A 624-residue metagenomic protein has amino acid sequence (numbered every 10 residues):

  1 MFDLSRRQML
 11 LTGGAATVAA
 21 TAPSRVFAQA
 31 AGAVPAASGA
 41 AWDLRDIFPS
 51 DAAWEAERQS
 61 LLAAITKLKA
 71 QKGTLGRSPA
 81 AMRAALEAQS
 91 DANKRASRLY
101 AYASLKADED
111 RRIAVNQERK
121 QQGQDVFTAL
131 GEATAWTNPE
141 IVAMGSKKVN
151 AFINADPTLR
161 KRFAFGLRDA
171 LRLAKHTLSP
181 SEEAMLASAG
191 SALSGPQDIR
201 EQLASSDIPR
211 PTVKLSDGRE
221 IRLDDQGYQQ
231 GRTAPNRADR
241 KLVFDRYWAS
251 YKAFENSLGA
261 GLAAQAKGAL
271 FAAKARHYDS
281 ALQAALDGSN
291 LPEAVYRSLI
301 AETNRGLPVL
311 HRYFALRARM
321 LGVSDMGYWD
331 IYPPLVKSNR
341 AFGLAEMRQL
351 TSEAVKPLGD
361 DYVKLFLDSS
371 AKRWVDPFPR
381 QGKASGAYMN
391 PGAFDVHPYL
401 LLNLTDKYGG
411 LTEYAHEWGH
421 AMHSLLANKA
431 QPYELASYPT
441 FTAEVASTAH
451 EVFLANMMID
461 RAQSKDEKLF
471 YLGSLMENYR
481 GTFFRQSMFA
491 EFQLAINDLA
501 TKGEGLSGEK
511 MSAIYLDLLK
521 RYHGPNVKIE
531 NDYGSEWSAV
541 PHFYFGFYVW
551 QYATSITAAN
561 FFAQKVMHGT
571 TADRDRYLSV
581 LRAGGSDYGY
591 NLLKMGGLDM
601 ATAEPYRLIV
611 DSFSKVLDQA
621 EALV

Functional and structural regions predicted by a protein language model:
M1-T17: N-terminal secretory signal peptides and thylakoid transit peptides that target proteins across membranes
V26-K337, L623: A well-structured
A36, D169-R172, N290, A318-M326 (+6 more regions): C-terminal, non-catalytic "cap/extension" segments appended to globular domains
N138-I141, G145, L358-Y362, F470: A sensor for short, sequence-defined functional sites
S338-D395, K407-Y408: Auxiliary, metal-adjacent structural segments of Zn-dependent hydrolase domains
L400-Y414: Short pre-active-site segment immediately N-terminal to the catalytic Zn-binding motif
S424-V445: Post-HEXXH active-site segment of zinc metalloproteases
